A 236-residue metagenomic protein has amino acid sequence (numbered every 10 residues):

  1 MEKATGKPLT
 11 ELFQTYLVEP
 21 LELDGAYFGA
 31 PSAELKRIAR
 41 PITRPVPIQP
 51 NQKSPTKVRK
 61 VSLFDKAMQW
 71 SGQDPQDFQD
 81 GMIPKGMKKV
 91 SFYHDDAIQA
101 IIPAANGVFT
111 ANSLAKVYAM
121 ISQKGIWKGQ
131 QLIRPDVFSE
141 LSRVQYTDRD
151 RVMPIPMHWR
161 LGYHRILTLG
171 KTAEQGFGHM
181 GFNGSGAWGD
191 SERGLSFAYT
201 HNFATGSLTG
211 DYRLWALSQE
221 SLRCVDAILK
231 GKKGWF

Functional and structural regions predicted by a protein language model:
E2-D24, S32-F236: Catalytic loop of the DD-peptidase/beta-lactamase superfamily, centered on the K-T-G motif and neighboring
